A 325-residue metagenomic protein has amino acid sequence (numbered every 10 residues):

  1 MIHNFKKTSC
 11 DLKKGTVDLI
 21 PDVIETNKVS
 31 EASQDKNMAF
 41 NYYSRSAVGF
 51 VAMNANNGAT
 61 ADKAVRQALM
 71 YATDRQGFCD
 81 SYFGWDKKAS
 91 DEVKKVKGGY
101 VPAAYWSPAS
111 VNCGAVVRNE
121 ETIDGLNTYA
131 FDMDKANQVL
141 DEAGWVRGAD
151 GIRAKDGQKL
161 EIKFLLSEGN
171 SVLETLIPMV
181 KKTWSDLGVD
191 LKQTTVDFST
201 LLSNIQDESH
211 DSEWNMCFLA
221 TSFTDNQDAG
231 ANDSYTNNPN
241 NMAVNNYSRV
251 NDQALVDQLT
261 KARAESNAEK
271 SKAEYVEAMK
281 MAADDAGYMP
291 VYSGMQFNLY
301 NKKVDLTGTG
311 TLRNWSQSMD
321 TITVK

Functional and structural regions predicted by a protein language model:
M1-N4, L166, L191-D197: Short beta-strand-to-loop elements that line the ligand-binding cleft of bilobed periplasmic-binding protein-like
M1-N57, A64-A68, Q76, D80-D86: Extracellular/periplasmic solute-recognition and catalytic clefts
K6-K14, S30, V51, K63 (+10 more regions): Solvent-exposed, polar/charged alpha-helical surfaces in well-ordered, non-transmembrane soluble domains, broadly
L12, K182-P239: Periplasmic binding protein-like
I20-N27, S44-A47, W214-A231, G294: Ligand-binding clamshell of periplasmic/extracellular solute-binding protein-like
A32-Y43, A52-D62, A103-K135, G148-L160 (+3 more regions): Short, solvent-exposed loop/beta-turn-alpha elements that line the ligand-binding surface or hinge of extracytoplasmic
A61-K182, V324: Append "and occasionally in soluble cytosolic enzymes with long acidic Gly/Pro-rich linkers
D80, A143-E168, C217-A220, E265-Y300: Bilobed periplasmic-binding protein-like "clamshell/Venus-flytrap" ligand-binding domains
